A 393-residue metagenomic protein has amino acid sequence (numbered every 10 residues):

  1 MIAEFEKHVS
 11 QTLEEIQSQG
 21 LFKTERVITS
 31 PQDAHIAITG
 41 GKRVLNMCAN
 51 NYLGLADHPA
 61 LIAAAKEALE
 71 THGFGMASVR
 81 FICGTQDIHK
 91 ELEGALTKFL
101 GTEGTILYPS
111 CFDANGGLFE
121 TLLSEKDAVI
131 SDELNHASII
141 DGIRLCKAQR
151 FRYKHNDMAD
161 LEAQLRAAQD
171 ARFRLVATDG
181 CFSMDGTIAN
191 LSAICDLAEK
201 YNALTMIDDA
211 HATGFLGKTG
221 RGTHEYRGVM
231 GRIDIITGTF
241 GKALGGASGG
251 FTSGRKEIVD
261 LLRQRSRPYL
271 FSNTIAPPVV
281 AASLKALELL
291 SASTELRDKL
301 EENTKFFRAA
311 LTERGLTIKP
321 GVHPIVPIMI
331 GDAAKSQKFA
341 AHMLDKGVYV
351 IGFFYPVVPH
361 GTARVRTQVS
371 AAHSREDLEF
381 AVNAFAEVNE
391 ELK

Functional and structural regions predicted by a protein language model:
A3, P59, A63-E67, T71 (+4 more regions): PLP-dependent enzyme catalytic core of the Aspartate aminotransferase-like
V9-F74, A203: N-terminal "arm"/small-domain region of PLP-dependent enzymes with the aminotransferase-like
N51, F151, H155-I207: Active-site phosphate-binding strand-loop segment of PLP-dependent enzymes
V79-T85, E93-G117: Short loop-beta-helix segment that forms the pyridoxal 5′-phosphate
L118-A137: Conserved PLP-anchoring active-site segment centered on the Schiff-base-forming lysine
Y201-L204, H211, L216-V322: Active-site C-terminal subdomain of aminotransferase-like
D298-F307, T312-G347, V357, T362 (+1 more regions): Conserved PLP-binding catalytic core of the aspartate aminotransferase-like
